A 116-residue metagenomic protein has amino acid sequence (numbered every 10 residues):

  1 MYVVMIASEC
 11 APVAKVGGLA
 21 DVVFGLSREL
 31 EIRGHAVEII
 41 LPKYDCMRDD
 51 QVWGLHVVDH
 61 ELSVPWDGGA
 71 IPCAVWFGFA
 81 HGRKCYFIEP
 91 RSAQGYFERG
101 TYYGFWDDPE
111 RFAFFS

Functional and structural regions predicted by a protein language model:
M1-S116: Catalytic cores of nucleotide-sugar-dependent glycosyltransferases that transfer UDP/GDP/TDP-activated
